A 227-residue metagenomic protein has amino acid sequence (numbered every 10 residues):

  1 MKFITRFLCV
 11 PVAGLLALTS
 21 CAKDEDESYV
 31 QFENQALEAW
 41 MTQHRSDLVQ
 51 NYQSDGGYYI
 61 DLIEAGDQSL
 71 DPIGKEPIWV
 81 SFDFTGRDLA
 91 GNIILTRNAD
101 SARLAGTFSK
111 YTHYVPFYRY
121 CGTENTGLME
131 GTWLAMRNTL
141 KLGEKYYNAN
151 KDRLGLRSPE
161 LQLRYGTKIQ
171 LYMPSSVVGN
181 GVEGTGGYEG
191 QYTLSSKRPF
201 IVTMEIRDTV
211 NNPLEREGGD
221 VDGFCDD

Functional and structural regions predicted by a protein language model:
M1-C21: Sec-dependent bacterial lipoprotein signal peptides
C21-D227: Cross-family detector of peptidyl-prolyl cis-trans isomerase
